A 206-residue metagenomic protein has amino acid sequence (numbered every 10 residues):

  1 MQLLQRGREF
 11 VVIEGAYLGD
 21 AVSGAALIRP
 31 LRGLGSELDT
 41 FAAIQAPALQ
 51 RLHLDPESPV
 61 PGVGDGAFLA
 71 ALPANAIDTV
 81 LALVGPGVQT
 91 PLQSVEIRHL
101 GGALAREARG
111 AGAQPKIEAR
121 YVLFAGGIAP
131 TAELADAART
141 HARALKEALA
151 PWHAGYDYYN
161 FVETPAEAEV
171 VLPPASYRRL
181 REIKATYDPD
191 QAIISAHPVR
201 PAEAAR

Functional and structural regions predicted by a protein language model:
M1-R206: Soluble FAD-dependent oxygen oxidases
